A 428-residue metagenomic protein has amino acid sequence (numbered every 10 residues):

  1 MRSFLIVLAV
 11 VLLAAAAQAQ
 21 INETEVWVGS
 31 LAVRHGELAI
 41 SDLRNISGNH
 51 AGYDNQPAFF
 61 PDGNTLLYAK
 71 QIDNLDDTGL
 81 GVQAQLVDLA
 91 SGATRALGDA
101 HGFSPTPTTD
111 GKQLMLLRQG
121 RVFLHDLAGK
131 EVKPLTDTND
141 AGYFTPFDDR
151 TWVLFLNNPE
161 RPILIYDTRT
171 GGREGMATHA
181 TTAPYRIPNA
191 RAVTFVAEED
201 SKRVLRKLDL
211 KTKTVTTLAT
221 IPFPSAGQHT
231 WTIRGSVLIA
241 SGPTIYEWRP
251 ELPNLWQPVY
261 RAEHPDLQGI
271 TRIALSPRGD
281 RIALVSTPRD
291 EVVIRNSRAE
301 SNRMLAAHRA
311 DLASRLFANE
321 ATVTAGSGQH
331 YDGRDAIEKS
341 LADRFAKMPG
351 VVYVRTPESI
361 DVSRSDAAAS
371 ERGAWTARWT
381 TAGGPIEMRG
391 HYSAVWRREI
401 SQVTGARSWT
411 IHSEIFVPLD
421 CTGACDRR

Functional and structural regions predicted by a protein language model:
M1-F4: Positively charged n-region of N-terminal signal peptides that target proteins for export
I6-A14: Bacterial N-terminal signal peptides
A19-V292: Sequence signature of WD/YWTD-type beta-propeller architectures
L66, D366-A377: A short hydrophobic beta-strand element
S286-N319, T422-R428: Short, low-complexity N-terminal intrinsically disordered segments enriched in polar/charged residues
V293-S297, A310-R364: A solvent-exposed, acidic/Ser-Thr-rich amphipathic alpha-helical stretch
E320-T322, R372-W379, F416-P418: Generic short beta-strand segments
E387-D426: Short beta-strand edge/turn micro-motifs at domain boundaries
